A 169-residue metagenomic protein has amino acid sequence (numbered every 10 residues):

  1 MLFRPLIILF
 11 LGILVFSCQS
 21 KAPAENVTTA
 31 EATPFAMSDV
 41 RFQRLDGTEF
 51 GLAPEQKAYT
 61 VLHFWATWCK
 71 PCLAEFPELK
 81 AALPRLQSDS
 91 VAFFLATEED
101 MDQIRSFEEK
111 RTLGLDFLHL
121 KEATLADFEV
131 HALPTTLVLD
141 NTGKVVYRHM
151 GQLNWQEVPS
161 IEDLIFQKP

Functional and structural regions predicted by a protein language model:
M1-L6: Bacterial N-terminal signal peptides that target proteins for export
L14-S17: C-terminal motif of bacterial Sec signal peptides marking the signal peptidase cleavage site
K21-L52: N-terminal "domain-start" segment that seeds a small globular fold
A58-T60, F64-W68, D100, A132: Short pre-active-site segment immediately N-terminal to redox-active cysteine/selenocysteine motifs in thiol-based
F64-A81: Conserved redox-active cysteine motifs that mediate thiol-disulfide chemistry, especially di-cysteine Cys-X(1-2)-Cys
F94, E108-T142: Short, internal strand/loop/helix patches that form the active-site neighborhood or redox-interaction surface
Q103-R105: Acidic helix N-cap motif at the loop->helix transition within catalytic regions of sugar-transfer enzymes
V138-P169: Thiol-/selenol-based redox modules, centered on thioredoxin-like and closely related oxidoreductase domains
